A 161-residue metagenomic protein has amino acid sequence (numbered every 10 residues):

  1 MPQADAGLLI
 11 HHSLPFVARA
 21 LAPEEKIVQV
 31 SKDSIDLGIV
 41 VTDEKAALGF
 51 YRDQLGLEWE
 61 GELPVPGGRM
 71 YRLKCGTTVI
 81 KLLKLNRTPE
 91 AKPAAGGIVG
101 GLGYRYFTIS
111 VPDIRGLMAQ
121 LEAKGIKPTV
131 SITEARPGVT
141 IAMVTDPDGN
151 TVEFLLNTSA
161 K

Functional and structural regions predicted by a protein language model:
A4-A6, V17-A22: Acidic, Ala/Val/Gly-enriched low-complexity intrinsically disordered segments
H11-H12: Intrinsic-disorder-associated, low-complexity terminal segments enriched in Asp/Asn/His/Tyr and depleted of Lys/Arg
P23-I35, E58-T108, M118-T145, N157-K161: Vicinal oxygen chelate
V40, T108-S110: Short hydrophobic/aromatic beta-strand micro-patches that form the beta-sheet surface supporting nucleotide- or nucleic
A47-R52, L121, G149: Conserved active-site tyrosine of GNAT-family acetyltransferases
F154: Short glycine-/small-residue motifs
